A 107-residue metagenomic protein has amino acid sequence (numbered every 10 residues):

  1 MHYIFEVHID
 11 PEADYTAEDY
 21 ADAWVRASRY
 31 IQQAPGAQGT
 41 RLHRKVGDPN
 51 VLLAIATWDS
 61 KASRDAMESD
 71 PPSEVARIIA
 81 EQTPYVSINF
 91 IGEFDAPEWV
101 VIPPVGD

Functional and structural regions predicted by a protein language model:
H2-D10, R41-P72: Short, well-ordered beta-strand segments in beta-rich or mixed alpha/beta enzyme and ligand-binding folds
D10-D22: Short, surface-exposed ligand-recognition loops at beta-strand->loop->(often short) alpha-helix junctions that present
D22-A23, P71-S73, V105-D107: Short intrinsically disordered coil segments
R26-Q38, T57-E93: An amphipathic, aromatic/His-enriched active-site/gating alpha helix that lines ligand/cofactor pockets
G39-V51, A76-D107: Glycine-rich beta-strand-turn "strand-cap" elements at beta-sheet edges
